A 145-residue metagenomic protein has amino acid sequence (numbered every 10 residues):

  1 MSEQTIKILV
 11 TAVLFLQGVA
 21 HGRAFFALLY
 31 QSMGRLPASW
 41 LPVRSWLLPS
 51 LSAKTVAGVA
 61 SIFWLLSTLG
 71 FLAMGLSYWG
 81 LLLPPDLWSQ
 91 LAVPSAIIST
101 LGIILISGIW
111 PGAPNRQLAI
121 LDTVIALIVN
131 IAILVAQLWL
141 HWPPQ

Functional and structural regions predicted by a protein language model:
S2-Q145: Membrane-interface extramembranous regions
